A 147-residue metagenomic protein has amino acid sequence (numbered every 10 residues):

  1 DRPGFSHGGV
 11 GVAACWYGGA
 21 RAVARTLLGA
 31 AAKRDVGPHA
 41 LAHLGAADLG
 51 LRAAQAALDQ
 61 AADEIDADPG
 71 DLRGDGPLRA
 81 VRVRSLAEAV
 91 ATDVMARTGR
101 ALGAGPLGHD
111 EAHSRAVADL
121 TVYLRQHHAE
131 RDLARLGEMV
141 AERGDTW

Functional and structural regions predicted by a protein language model:
D1-A53: Glycine-rich beta->alpha junctions and the first turn(s) of the following alpha-helix
S6-G9, A40-A47, G76-R84, S114-D119: Alpha-helical scaffold segments that form or flank carboxylate-/histidine-based iron centers
Y17-R25, G45, Q55, D59 (+3 more regions): Predominant activation on well-ordered alpha-helical scaffold segments within soluble catalytic domains
G18, G45-R52, V81, S85-T92 (+1 more regions): Generic structural signal for well-ordered, non-transmembrane alpha-helical segments in soluble/cytosolic regions
R34-L44, D66-R73, D110: Flexible, glycine/charged-enriched surface loops at secondary-structure junctions
L44, A54, A104, A112-H113: Hydrophobic multi-pass inner-membrane translocation pores used for secretion and envelope-lipid/glycan export
Q55-A89, A96-L107: C-terminal helix-coil-helix/basic helical segment that borders enzyme active sites and/or dimer interfaces and provides
G105-W147: Glycine-rich phosphate/cofactor-binding loops in nucleotide/flavin-utilizing enzymes
